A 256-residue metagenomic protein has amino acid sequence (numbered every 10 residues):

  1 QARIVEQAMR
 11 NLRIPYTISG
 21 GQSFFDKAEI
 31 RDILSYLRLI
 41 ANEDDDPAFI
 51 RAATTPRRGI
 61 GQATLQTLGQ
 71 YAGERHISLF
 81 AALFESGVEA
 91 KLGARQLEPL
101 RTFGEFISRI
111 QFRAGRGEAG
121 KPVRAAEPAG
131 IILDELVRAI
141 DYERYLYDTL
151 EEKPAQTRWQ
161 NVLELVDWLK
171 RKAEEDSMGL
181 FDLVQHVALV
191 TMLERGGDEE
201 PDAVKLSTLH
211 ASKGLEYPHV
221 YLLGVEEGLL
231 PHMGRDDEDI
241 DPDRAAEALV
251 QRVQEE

Functional and structural regions predicted by a protein language model:
Q1-R51, Q66, E74, D148-T157 (+4 more regions): Conserved motor-region signature of P-loop NTPase helicases/translocases
N11, P56, E85-A211, H232 (+1 more regions): Accessory C-terminal helicase-associated subdomains
R31-S35, V204-D237: A short beta-strand element within the Helicase C-terminal
L37-R58, G69, G104, E200-S207: Extended, structured, electrostatic nucleic-acid-contact surfaces
L65-Q70, A82: Alpha-helical interaction elements
V250-E256: Conserved SF2 helicase motif VI
